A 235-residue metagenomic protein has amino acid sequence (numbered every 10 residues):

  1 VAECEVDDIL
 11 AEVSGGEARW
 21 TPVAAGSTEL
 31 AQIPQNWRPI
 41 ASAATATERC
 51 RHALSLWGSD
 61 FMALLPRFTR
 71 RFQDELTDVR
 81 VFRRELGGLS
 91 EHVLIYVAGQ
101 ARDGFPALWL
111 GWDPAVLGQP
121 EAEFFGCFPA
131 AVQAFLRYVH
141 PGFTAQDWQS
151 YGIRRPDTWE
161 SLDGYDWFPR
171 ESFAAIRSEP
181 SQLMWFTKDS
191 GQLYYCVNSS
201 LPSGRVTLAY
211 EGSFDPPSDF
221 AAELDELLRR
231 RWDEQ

Functional and structural regions predicted by a protein language model:
V1-L193, S200: A surface-exposed partner-binding patch
S178-P180, F186-Q235: A recognition module on extended beta-rich or small alphabeta surfaces enriched in W/G with H and D/E
